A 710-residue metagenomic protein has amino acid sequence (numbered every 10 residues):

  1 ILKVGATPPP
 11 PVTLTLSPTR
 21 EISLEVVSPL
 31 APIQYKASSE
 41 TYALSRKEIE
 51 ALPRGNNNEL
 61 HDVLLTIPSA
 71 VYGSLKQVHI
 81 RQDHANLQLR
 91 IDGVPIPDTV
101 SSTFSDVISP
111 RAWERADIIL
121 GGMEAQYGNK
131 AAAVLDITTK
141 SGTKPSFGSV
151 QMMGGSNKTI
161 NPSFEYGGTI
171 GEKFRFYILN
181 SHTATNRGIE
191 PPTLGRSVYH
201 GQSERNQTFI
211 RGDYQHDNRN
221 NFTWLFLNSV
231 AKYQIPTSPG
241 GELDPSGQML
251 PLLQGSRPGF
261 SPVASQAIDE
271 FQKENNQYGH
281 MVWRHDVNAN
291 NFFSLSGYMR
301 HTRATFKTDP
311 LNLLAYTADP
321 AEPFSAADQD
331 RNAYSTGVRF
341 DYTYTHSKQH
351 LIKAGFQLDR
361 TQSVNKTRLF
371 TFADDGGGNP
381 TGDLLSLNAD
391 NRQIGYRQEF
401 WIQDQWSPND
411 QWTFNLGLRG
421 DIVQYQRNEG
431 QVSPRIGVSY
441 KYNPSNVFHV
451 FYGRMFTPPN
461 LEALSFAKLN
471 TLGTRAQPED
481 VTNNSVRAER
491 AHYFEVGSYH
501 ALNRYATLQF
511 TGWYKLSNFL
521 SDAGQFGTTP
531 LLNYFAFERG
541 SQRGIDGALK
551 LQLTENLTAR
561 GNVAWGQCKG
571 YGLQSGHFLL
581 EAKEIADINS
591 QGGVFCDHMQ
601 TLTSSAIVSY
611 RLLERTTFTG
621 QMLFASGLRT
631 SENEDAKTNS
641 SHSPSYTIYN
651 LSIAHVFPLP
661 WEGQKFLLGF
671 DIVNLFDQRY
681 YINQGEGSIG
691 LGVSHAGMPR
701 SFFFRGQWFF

Functional and structural regions predicted by a protein language model:
K3-P53, H84-A85, G122, D286: Short, acidic, small-residue-rich periplasmic hinge/interaction motif at the N-terminus of Gram-negative outer-membrane
P10-T13, L60, V78, T103-D106 (+3 more regions): N-terminal periplasmic accessory domains that precede and gate Gram-negative outer-membrane beta-barrel machines
A51, V94-G121: Short acidic/polar hinge/loop motifs at secondary-structure boundaries that mediate gating or recognition
G55-N56, H61-I96, E114: Extracytoplasmic beta-strand/coil segments of soluble accessory domains associated with Gram-negative outer-membrane
G154-A184, G195-P236, F271-F292, H346-S347: Transmembrane beta-barrel wall of Gram-negative outer-membrane proteins
F292-Y298, A304-F306, K441, H449 (+5 more regions): Membrane-embedded beta-barrel scaffold of Gram-negative outer-membrane proteins
S407-N409, G512-L516, F535-E632, Q707: Gram-negative outer-membrane beta-barrel transporters
F624-S631, H655-F710: C-terminal beta-signal and adjacent terminal beta-strands/loops of Gram-negative outer-membrane beta-barrel proteins
